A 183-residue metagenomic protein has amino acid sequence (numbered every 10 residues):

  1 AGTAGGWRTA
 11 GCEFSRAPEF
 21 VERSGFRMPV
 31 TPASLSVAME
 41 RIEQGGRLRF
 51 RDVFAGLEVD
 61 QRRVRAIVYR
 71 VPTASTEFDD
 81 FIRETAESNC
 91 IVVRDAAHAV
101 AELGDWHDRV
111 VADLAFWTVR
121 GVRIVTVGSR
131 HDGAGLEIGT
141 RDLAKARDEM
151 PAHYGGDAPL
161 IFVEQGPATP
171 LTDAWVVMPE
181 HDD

Functional and structural regions predicted by a protein language model:
A1-F78: Charge-rich, low-complexity segments
P18, R27, M39, S88-C90 (+2 more regions): Low-complexity, intrinsically disordered short peptide segments enriched in small/polar/basic residues
S36-M39, E43, S75-I82, H107 (+3 more regions): Extracytoplasmic/secreted envelope proteins and their assembly/folding machinery, especially bacterial periplasmic
G46, F50, L114-T118, Y154: Sec/Tat-exported extracytoplasmic proteins
L48-G104, V119-E149, Q165, P170: Short glycine/threonine-rich beta-strand-turn micro-motifs
E102-V119, P170-D183: Short, low-order "capping/linker" segments at domain edges
R147-D183: Extracellularly exposed regions in secreted/surface proteins, prominently low-complexity, repeat-rich
